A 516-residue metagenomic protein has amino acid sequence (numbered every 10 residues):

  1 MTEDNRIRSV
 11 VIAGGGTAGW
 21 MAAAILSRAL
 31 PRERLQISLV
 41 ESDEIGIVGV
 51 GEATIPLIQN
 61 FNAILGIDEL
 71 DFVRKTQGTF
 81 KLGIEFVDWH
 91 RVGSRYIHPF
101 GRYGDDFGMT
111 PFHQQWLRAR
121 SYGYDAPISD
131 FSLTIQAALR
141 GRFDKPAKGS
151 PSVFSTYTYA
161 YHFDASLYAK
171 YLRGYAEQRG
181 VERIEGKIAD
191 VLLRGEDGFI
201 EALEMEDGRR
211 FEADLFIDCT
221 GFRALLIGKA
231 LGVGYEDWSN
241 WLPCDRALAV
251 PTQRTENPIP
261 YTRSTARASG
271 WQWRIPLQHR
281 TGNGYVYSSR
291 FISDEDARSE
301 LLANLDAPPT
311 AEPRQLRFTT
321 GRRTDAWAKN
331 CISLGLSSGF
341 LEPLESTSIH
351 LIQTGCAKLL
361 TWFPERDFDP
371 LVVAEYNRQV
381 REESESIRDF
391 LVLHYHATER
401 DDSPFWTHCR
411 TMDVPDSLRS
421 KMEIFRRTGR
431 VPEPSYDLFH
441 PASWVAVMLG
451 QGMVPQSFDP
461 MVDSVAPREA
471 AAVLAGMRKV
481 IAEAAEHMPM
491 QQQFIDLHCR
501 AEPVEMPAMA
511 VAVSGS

Functional and structural regions predicted by a protein language model:
R8-L35: N-terminal Rossmann-like FAD-binding beta1-loop-alpha1 element of flavoenzymes
S27-V50: Glycine-rich FAD pyrophosphate-binding loop
V50-A138: Dinucleotide-binding Rossmann-like beta1-alpha1 core, especially the glycine-rich loop that anchors the ADP
I97-E182, G186-D190: Conserved N-terminal helical subregion
S150-A297, C356: Predominantly flavin-linked oxidoreductase catalytic cores and closely associated redox partners
R267-T319, S337-L351, W362-D369: Conserved FAD/dinucleotide-binding core of flavoprotein oxidoreductases
G321-S386: Conserved mid-domain beta->alpha element of the FAD-binding
T361-A510: Long, low-complexity C-terminal extensions of enzymes
